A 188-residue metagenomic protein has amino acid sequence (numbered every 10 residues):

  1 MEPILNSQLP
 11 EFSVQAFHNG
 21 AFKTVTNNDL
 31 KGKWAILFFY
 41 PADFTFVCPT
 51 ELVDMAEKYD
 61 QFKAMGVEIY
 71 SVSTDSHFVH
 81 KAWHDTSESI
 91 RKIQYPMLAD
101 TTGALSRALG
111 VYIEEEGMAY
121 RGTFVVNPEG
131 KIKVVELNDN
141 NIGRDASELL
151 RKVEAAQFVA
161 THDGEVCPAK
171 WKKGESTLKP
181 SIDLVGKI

Functional and structural regions predicted by a protein language model:
M1-I188: Chalcogenol-based redox active-site neighborhoods
